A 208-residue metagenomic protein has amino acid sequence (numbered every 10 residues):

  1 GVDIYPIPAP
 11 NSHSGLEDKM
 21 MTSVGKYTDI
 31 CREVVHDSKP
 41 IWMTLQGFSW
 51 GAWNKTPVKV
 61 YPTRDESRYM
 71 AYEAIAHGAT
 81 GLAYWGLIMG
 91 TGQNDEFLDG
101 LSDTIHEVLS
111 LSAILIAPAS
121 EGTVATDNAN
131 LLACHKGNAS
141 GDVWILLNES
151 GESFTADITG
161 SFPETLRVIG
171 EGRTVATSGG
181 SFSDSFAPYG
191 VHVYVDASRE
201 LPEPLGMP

Functional and structural regions predicted by a protein language model:
G1-M21, H77-L87: Aromatic- and acid-rich polysaccharide-binding/catalytic face of secreted or lumenal carbohydrate-active enzymes
D29-D65: Active-site clefts of carbohydrate-active enzymes
M43, A74, W144: Conserved, mostly hydrophobic/aromatic
T63-D95: Substrate-binding cleft of secreted/luminal carbohydrate-active enzymes
G90, D95-G141: Glycan-recognition and catalytic regions of carbohydrate-active enzymes
D127-F162, Y189: Carbohydrate-binding surface patches
T159-R173: Solvent-exposed beta-hairpin/edge-strand motifs
T177-P208: C-terminal beta-strand-rich structural cap/linker in extracellular carbohydrate-active enzymes
